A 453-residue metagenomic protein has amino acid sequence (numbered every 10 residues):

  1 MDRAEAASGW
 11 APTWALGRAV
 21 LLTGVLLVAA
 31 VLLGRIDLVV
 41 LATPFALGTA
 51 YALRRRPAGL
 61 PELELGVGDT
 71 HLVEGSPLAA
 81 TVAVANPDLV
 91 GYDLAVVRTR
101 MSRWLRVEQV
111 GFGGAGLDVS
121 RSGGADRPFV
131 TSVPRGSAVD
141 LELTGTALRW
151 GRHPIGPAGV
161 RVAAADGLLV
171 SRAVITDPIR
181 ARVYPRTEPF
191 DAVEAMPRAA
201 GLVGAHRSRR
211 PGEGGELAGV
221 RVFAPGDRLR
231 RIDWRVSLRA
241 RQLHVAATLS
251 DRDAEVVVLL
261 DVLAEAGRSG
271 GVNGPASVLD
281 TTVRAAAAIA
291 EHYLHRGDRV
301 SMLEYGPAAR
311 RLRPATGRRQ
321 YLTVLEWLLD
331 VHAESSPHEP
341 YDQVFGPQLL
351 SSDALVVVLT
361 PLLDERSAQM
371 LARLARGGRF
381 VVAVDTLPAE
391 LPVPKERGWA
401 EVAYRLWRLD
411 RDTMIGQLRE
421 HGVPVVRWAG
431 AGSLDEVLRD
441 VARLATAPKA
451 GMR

Functional and structural regions predicted by a protein language model:
M1-E64: Extracellular/lumenal glycan-associated context and N-glycosylation machinery
F45-R318, A354-V357, E365, R373: An amphipathic, basic-hydrophobic helix/alpha-beta surface used to engage anionic, phosphate-rich ligands or surfaces
V283-R284, E291-R453: Acidic, glycine-rich A-domain
